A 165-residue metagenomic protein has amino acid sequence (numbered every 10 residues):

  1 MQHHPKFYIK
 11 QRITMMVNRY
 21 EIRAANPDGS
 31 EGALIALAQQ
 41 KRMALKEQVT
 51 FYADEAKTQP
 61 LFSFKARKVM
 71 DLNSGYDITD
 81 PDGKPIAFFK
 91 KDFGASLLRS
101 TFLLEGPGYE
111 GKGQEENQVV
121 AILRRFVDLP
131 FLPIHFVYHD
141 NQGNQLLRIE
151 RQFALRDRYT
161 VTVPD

Functional and structural regions predicted by a protein language model:
M1-D165: Intrinsically disordered, low-complexity proline/glycine-rich segments
